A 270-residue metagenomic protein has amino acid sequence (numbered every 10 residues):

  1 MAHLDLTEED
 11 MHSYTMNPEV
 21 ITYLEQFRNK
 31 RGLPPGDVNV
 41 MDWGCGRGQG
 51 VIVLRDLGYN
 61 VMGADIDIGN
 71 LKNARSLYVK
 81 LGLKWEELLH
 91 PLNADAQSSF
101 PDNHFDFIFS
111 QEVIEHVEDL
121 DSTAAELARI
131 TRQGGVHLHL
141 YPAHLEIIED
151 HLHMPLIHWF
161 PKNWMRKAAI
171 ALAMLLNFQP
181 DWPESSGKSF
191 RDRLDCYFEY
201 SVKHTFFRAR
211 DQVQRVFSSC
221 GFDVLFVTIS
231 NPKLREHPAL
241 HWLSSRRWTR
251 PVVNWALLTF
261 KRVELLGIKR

Functional and structural regions predicted by a protein language model:
M1-P101, F107, Q111, P232-L234 (+2 more regions): Conserved N-terminal segment of class I S-adenosyl-L-methionine
H12-V20, D119, T205-A209: Soluble or luminal CAZymes and related metallo-dependent hydrolases
I52-R55, A124-A128: A structural alpha-helix within SAM-dependent methyltransferase catalytic domains
E112-H116: Short catalytic micro-motifs in class I SAM-dependent methyltransferases
V117-E118, T131-R132: Helix-to-beta-strand junctions that scaffold the AdoMet/dcAdoMet cofactor pocket in Class I SAM-dependent enzymes
D121-E126, V136-L266: S-adenosyl-L-methionine-dependent methyltransferase catalytic module, highlighting the catalytic core
